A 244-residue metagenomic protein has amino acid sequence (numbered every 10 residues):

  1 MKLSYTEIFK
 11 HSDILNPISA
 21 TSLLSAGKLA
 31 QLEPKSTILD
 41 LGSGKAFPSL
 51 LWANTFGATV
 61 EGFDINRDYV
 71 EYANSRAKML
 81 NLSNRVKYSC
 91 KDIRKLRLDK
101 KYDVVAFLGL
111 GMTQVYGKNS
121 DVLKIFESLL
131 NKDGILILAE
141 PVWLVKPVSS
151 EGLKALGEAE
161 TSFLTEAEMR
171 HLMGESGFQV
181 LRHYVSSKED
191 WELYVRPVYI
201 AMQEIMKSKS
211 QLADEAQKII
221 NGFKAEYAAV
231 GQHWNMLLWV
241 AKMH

Functional and structural regions predicted by a protein language model:
N16-P34: Conserved alpha-helix/loop element of class I SAM-dependent methyltransferases that forms part of the SAM/SAH-binding
S36-G44: Conserved class I S-adenosyl-L-methionine
P48-R94: Class I SAM-dependent methyltransferase SAM/SAH-binding core
R97-V105: A short acidic, Gly/Pro-enriched loop at the edge of an enzyme's catalytic core that lines a small-molecule cofactor
V104-K118: A short SAM/SAH-binding and catalytic strip from SAM-dependent methyltransferases
S120-I135: A short glycine-rich, Lys/Arg-flanked "PGG" loop and its adjoining helix->strand segment in the class I
P141-E160: Short, glycine-/aromatic-enriched active-site segment of Class I SAM-dependent methyltransferases
R182-H244: Conserved Class I S-adenosyl-L-methionine
